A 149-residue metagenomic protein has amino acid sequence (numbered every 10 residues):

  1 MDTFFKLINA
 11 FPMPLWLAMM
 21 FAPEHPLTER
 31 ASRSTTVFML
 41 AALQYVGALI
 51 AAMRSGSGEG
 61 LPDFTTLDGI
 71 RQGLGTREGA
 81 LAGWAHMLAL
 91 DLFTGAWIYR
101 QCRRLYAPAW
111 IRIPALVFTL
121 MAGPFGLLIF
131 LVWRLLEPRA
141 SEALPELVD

Functional and structural regions predicted by a protein language model:
F4, A82-A89, V117: Hydrophobic alpha-helical transmembrane segments of multi-pass membrane proteins
K6, S34-V37, A107-T119: Alpha-helical membrane-anchoring segments
I8-E29: N-terminal signal-anchor/start-transfer transmembrane helix
P14, L92-Y99: Alpha-helical transmembrane segments of polytopic integral membrane proteins, especially the permease/helical cores
L27-A48: Loop-to-helix transition at the N-terminal end of transmembrane alpha-helices
A42-L61: Transmembrane alpha-helix/helix-exit interface in multi-pass inner-membrane proteins
D68-A82: Short aromatic-rich membrane-water interface segments that cap or initiate transmembrane helices in multi-pass membrane
I113-L136: Hydrophobic, aromatic-rich membrane-embedded alpha-helical segments
